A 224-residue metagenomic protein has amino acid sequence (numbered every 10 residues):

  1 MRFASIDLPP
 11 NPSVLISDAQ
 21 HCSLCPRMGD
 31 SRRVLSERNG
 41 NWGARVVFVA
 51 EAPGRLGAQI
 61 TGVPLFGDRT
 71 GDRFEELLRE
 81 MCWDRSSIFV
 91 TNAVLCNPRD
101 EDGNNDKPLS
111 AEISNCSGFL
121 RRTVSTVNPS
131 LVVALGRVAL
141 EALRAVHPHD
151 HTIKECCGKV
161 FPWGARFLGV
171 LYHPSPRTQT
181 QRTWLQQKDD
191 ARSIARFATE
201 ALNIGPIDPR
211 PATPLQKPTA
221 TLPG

Functional and structural regions predicted by a protein language model:
R2-E200, G205-D208: A polyanion-binding, active-site-adjacent surface
A212-T213: C-terminal functional extensions of proteins
